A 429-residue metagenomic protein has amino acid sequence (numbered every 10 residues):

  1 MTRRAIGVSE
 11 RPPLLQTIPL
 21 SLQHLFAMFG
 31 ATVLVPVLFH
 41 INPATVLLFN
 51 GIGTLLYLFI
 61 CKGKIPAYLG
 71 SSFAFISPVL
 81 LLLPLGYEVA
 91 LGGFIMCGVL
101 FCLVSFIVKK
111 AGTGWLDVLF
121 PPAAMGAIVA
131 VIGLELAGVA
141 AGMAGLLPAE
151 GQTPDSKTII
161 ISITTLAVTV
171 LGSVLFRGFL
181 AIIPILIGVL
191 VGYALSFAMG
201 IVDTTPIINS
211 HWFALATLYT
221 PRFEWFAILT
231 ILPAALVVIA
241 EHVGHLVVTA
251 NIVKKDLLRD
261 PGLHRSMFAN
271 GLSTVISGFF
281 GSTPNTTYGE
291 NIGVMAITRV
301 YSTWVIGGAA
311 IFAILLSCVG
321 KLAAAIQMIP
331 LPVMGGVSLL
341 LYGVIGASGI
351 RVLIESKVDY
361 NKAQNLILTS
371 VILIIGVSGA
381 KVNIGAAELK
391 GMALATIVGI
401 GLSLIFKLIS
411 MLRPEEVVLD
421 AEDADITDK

Functional and structural regions predicted by a protein language model:
M1-P66, S72-G86: N-terminal signal-anchor module of multipass membrane proteins
R3-L15, L38-L58, P233-T303, L419: Membrane-embedded helical hairpins/re-entrant loop segments and their flanking transmembrane helices within multi-pass
L15-M28, P154-L166, I183-P184, M199 (+2 more regions): Hydrophobic, membrane-embedded alpha-helices of multi-pass small-molecule transporters
P36-I41, A74-G86, K254, M295-T298 (+2 more regions): Membrane-interfacial helix-loop connectors
I41-L47, G63-F75, L116-M125, L180-L186 (+5 more regions): Short, non-helical or kinked segments that cap or interrupt transmembrane helices
P78-G86, S173, N291-I306, F312-S317: Interfacial segments of multi-pass membrane proteins
P84-T205, A310-V417: Membrane-embedded alpha-helical modules
A421-K429: Short, low-complexity, charge-dense intrinsically disordered segments
